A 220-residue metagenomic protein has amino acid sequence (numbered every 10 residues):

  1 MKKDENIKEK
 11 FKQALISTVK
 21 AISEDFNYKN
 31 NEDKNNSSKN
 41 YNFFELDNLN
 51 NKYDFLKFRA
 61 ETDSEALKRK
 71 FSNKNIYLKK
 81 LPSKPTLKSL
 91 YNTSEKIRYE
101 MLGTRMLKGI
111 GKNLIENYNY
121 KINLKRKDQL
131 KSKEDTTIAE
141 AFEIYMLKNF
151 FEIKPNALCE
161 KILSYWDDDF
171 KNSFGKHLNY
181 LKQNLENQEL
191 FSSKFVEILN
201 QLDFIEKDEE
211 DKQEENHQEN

Functional and structural regions predicted by a protein language model:
M1-E186, F191: Basic/hydrophobic alpha-helical interface regions
S164, S193, E197-N200: Polar/charged alpha-helical tracts
L199-L202, N220: Conserved acidic/glycine
K207-N220: Acidic, serine/threonine-rich intrinsically disordered low-complexity regions
